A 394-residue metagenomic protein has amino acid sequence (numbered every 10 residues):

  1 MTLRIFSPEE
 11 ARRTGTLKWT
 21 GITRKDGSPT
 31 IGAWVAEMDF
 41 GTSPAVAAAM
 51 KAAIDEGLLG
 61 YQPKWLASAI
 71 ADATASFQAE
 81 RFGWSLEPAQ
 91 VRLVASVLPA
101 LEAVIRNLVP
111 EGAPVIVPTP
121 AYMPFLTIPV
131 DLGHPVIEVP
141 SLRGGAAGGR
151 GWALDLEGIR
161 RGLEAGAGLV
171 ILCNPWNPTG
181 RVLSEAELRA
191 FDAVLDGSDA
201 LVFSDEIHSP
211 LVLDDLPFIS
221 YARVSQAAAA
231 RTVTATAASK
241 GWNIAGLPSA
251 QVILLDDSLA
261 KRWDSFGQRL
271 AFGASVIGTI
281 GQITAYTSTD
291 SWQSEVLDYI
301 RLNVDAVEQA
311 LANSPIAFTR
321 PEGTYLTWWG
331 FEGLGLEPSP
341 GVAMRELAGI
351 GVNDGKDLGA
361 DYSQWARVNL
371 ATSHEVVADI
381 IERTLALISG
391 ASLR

Functional and structural regions predicted by a protein language model:
T2-S96, A103, T287-S288, A391-R394: N-terminal small-domain helix-loop-helix segment of the aminotransferase-like
K51, R160-E164, D192, D196-D199 (+4 more regions): A structural alpha-helix within SAM-dependent methyltransferase catalytic domains
L59-A193, P210-L211, F218-A227, V233: Conserved core of the PLP fold type I
S76, R160, A343-V352, D357-R394: PLP-dependent enzyme catalytic core of the Aspartate aminotransferase-like
L132, G197-S198, A228, S314 (+1 more regions): Helix C-cap/helix->beta junction micro-motif
Q226-R301, I388: Conserved core segment of the aminotransferase class I/II
I283, I300-E308, F318-F331, Y362: Conserved glycine-rich beta-strand-loop-beta hairpin in the small C-terminal domain of fold type I
